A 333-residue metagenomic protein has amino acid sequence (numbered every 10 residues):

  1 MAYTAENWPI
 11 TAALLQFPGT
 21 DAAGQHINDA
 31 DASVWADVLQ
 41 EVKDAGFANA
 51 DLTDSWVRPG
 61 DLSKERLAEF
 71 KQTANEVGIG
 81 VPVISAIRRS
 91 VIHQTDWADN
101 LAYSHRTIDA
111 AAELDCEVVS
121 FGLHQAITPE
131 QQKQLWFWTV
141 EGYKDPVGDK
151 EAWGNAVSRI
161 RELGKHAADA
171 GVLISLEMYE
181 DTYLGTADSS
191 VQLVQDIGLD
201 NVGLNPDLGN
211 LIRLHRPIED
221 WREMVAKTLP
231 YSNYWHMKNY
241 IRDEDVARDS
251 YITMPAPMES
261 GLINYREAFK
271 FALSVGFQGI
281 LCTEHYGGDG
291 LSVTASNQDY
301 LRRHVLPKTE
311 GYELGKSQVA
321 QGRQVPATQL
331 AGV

Functional and structural regions predicted by a protein language model:
M1-V118, V147-W153, R161, A168 (+3 more regions): N-terminal pre-domain/capping segments
A5-I10, P18-Q25, N49-A50, E76 (+4 more regions): Acidic/histidine-rich catalytic cores of soluble enzymes
H26-D29, I127-V140, D243-I252: Short, flexible, mixed-charge acidic loops at enzyme active sites
N28-D31, T53-R66, R89-D99, A126-E130 (+5 more regions): Acidic-and-aromatic substrate-binding clefts and catalytic sites of carbohydrate-active enzymes
N49, V118, Y234, G279-I280: Residues at the N-termini of beta-strands
V83-I84, K133-G148: Aromatic- and acidic-residue-enriched carbohydrate-binding clefts of CAZyme catalytic domains
E113-W138, A170-E180, C282-T283: Active-site groove signature of glycoside hydrolases
C282-V293, Y300, Q318: A short, acidic, flexible beta-alpha connecting loop/helix-capping segment that sits on the rim of active
